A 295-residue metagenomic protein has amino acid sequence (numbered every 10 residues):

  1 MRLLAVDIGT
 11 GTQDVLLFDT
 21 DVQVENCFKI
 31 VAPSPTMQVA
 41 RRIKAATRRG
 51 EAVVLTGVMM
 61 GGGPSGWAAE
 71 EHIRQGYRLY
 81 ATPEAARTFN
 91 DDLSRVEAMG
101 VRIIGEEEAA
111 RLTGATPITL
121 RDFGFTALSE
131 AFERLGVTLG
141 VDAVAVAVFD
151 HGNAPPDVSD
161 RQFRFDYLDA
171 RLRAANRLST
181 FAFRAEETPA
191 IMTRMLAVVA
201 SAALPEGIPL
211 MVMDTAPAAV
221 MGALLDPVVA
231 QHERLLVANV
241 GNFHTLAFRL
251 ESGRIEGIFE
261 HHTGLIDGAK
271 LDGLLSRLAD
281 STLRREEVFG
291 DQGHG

Functional and structural regions predicted by a protein language model:
M1-L4, I8-T10, F18-L235, E256 (+3 more regions): Nucleotide/phosphate-binding catalytic cleft detector across ATP-hydrolyzing and phosphate-transferring enzymes
Q13-L17, T245-R249: Short beta-strand scaffold segments in enzyme catalytic cores
G207, A230-E233, V240-F243, L250-E251: Short gly/pro-enriched beta-turn/loop segments at secondary-structure junctions
D280-S281: Eukaryotic intrinsically disordered, low-complexity regions
